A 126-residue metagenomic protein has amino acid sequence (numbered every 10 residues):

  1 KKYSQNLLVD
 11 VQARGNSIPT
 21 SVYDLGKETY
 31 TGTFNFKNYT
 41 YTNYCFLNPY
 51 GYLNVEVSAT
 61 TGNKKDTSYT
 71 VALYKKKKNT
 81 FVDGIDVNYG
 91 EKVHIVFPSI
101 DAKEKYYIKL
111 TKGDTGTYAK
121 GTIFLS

Functional and structural regions predicted by a protein language model:
K1-T42: N-terminal prepro-regions of secreted/extracellular proteins
N43-N48, L125: Low-complexity, Ser/Thr/Pro-rich intrinsically disordered linker/stalk segments at domain junctions
G51-V55, P98-D114: Noncatalytic modules at the cell exterior or secretory-pathway interfaces, chiefly beta-strand-rich lectin/adhesion
E56-T61: Short amphipathic, basic-aromatic surface patches that mediate peripheral association with negatively charged
K65-F81: Short, surface-exposed beta-strand/strand-loop-strand elements in extracellular ectodomains
T67-Y69, K109-S126: Edge beta-strands of jelly-roll/beta-sandwich modules across compartments, strongly enriched in secreted/luminal
G84-Y89: Short beta-strand segments within Ig-like beta-sandwich modules, predominantly Fibronectin type-III
E91-V96: Short strand-edge motifs at loop-to-beta-strand transitions and within beta-strands of extracellular beta-rich domains
